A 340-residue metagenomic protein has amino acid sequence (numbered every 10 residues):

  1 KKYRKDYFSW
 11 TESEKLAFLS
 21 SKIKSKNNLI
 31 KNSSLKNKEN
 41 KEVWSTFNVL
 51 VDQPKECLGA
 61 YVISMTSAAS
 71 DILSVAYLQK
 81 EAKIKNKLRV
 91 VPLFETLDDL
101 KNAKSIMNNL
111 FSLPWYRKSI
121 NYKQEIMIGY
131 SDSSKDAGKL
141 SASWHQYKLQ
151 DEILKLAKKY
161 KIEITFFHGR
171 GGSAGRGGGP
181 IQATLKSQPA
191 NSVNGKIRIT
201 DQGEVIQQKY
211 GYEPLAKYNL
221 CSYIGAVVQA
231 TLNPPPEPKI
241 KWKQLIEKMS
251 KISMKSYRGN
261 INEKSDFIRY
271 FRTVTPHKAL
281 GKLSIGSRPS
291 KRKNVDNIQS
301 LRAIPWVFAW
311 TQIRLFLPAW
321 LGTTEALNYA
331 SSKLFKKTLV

Functional and structural regions predicted by a protein language model:
K1, Y160-L185: Amphipathic alpha-helical packing elements
K1-G129, V340: Catalytic alpha/beta active-site cores
K2-N32, E39-F47, K55-C57, G129-D132 (+5 more regions): Acidic, glycine-enriched catalytic cores built around paired aspartates
L50, M107-L110, I153, A157 (+1 more regions): Hydrophobic alpha-helical packing residues
Y61-S64, V91-E95, M127-S131, T165-G169 (+3 more regions): Generic beta-strand/beta-sheet core signal
L73-V75, N102-I106, D136-S141, G175-Q182 (+1 more regions): Short acidic, glycine/serine/threonine-rich loops at helix termini
E81-K85, K155-E163: Secondary-structure boundary elements
R117-Q124, I181-T200: Flexible glycine/proline-rich, aromatic-decorated loop/lid segments
